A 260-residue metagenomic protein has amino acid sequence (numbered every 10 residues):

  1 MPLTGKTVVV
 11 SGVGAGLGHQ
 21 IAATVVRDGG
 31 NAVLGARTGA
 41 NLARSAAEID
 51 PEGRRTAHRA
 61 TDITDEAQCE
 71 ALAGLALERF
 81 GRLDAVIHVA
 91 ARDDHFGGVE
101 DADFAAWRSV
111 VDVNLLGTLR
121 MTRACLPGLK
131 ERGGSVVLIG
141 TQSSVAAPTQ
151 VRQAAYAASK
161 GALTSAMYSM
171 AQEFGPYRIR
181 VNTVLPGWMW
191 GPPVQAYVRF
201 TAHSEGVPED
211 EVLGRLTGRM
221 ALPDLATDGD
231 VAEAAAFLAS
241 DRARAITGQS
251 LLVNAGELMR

Functional and structural regions predicted by a protein language model:
T7, G14-A15: Conserved glycine-rich cofactor-binding loop
D28-S45: Conserved glycine-rich Rossmann-like NAD(P)H-binding loop of the short-chain dehydrogenase/reductase
D93-F96, A236, D241, T247-R260: Short C-terminal tail/terminal secondary-structure segment of NAD(P)H-dependent dehydrogenase/reductase domains
G97-V99, D103-R108, L216: Substrate-binding pocket helix/loop in short-chain dehydrogenase/reductase
P127, Q172-E173, R244: Alpha-helical segment proximal to the catalytic Tyr-Lys
V137-A162, M167-P176, M189: Catalytic loop of short-chain dehydrogenase/reductase
G175, R180, I246-G248: Short, small/polar-rich loop/turn modules that mediate ligand/substrate recognition or access, typified
